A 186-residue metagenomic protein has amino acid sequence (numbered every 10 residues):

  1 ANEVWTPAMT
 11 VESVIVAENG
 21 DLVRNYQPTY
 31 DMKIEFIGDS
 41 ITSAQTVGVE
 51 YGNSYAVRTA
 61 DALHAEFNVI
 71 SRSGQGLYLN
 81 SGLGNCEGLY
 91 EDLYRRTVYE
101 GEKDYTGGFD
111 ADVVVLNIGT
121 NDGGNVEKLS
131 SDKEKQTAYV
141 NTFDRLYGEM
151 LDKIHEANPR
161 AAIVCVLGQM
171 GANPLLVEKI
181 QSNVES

Functional and structural regions predicted by a protein language model:
A1-I37, T42-Y51: N-terminal secretory targeting modules
Q27-T29, F109, H155-N158: Short, conserved loop/helix-junction motifs that constitute active-site signature segments in enzyme catalytic cores
K33, D112-V115, A162: Structural motif
F36, L116, C165-L167: Structural beta-sheet core signal
A44-Q136, V140, G171-L175: Conserved SGNH/GDSL esterase-like catalytic core that processes O-acyl groups on lipids and polysaccharides
A60, I154-E156, E185: N-terminal cationic-hydrophobic initiation segments that often serve targeting/anchoring roles
Y147-D152: Generic structural signal for well-ordered alpha-helices, preferentially at hydrophobic/aromatic core positions
A161-S186: Substrate-gating cap/lid alpha-helix
